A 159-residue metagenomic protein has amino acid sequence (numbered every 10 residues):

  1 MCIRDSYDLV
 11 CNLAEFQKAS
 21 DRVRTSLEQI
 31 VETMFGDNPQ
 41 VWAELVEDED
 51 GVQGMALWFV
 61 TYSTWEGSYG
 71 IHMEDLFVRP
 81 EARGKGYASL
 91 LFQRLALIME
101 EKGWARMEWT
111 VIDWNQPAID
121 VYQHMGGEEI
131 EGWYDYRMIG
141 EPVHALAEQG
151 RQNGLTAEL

Functional and structural regions predicted by a protein language model:
M1-I3: Short, small-residue-biased leader/transition segments that mark boundaries at the very start of proteins
Y7-T33: Conserved GNAT-fold acetyl-CoA-binding loop/helix
E32-L45, H72: A short helix-loop-beta-strand connector motif used in the catalytic cores of GNAT acetyltransferases and, in some
L45, G51-V60: Conserved beta-strand in the GNAT
G51, Y62-M73, R83, K102-A105 (+1 more regions): A conserved beta-turn-beta hairpin within the catalytic core of GNAT-like acetyltransferases that forms part
V78, G84-L97, D120-H124: Conserved acetyl-CoA-binding loop-helix of GNAT-fold acetyltransferases
A105-L159: C-terminal "cap" of GNAT-fold acetyltransferases
